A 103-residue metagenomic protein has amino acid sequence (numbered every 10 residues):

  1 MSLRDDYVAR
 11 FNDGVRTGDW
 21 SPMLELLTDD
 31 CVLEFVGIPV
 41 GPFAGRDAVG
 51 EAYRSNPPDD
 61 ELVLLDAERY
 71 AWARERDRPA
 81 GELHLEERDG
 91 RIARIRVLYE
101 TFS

Functional and structural regions predicted by a protein language model:
M1-S103: C-terminal and inter-domain tail/linker signature
